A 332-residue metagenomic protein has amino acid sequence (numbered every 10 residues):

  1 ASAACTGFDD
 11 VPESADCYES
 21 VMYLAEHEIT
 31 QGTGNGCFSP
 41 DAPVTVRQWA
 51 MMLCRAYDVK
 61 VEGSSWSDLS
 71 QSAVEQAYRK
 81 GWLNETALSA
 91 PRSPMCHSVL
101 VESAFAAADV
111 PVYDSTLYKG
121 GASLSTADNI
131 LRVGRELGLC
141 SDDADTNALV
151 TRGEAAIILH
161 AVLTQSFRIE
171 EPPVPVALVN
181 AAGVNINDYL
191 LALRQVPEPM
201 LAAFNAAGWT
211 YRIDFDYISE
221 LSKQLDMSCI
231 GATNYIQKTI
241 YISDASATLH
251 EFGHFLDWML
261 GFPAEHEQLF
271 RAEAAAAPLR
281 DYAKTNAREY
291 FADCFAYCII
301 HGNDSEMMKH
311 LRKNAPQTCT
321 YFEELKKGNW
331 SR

Functional and structural regions predicted by a protein language model:
A1-P173: N-terminal propeptides
C5, A15, S20, N35 (+13 more regions): Generic intrinsically disordered, low-complexity segments enriched for polar/acidic and small residues
D9, G34-G36, S65, N185 (+4 more regions): Compositionally biased, intrinsically disordered low-complexity regions
D58, G81, D109, G138 (+7 more regions): Short, flexible coil/linker elements and helix-boundary hinge sites characteristic of intrinsically disordered
V174-N180, A192-R332: Active-site-flanking segments in enzyme catalytic domains
G183-Y189: Active-site acidic/histidine clusters and adjacent loop/turn architecture that either coordinate catalytic ions
